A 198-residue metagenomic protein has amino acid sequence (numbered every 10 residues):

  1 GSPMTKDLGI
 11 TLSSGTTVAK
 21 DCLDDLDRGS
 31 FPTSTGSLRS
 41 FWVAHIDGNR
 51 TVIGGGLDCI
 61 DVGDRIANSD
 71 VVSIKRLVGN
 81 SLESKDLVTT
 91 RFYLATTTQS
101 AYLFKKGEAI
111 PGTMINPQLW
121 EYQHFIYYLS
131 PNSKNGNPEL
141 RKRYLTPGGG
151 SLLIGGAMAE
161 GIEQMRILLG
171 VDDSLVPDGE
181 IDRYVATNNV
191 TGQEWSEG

Functional and structural regions predicted by a protein language model:
G1-G198: N-terminal pilin/flagellin-like segments and related low-complexity appendage regions
